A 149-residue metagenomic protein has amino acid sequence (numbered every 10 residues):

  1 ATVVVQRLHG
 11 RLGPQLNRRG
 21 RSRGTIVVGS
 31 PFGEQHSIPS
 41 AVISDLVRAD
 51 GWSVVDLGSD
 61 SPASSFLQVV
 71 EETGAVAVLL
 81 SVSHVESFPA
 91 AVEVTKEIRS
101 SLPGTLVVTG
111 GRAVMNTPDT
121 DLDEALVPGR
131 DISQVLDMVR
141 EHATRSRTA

Functional and structural regions predicted by a protein language model:
A1-S40: Long amphipathic N-terminal alpha/beta scaffold segment
P31-I38, L57-S64, P89: A general structural motif
A41-V55: Short helix-loop-beta junction
G51, G104, E124-A125: A generic structural signal for alpha->beta connector loops
S53, V76, L126: Residue-level detector of anion-binding/catalytic polar loops
S61-D121: Cofactor-cradling patches in redox/metallo enzymes
R112-A149: Peripheral docking tails and interdomain loops at the edges of cofactor- or intermediate-handling domains
